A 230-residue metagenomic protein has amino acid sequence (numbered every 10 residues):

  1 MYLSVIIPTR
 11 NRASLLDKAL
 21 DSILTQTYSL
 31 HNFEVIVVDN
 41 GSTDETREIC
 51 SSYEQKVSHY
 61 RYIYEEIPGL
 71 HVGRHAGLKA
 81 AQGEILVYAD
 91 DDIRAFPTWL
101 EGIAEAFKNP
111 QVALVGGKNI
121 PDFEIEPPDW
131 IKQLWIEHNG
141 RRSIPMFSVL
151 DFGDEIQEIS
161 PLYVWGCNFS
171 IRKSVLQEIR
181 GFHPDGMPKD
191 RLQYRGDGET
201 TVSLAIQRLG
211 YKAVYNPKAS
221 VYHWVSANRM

Functional and structural regions predicted by a protein language model:
Y2-S4, E34, T201: Cell-envelope/extracellular polymer assembly enzymes that use nucleotide-activated donors
R12-Q26: Short, well-formed alpha-helical segments that are part of the catalytic scaffolds of diverse glycosyltransferases
S22, L30, D39-E48, I93: A conserved acidic beta->alpha catalytic loop
E65-A81: Glycine-rich, basic loop-to-helix element that forms the pyrophosphate-binding segment of sugar-nucleotide handling
L86: Short aromatic/hydrophobic "clamp" motif used to bind/position activated sugar donors
T98-W135: Conserved donor NDP-sugar-binding/catalytic core segment of glycosyltransferases
I136-P161: Short, flexible, basic/aromatic active-site loop/helix in glycosyltransferases
V164, P188-V202: Acidic donor-binding loop at a coil-to-helix junction in glycosyltransferase catalytic cores that engages
